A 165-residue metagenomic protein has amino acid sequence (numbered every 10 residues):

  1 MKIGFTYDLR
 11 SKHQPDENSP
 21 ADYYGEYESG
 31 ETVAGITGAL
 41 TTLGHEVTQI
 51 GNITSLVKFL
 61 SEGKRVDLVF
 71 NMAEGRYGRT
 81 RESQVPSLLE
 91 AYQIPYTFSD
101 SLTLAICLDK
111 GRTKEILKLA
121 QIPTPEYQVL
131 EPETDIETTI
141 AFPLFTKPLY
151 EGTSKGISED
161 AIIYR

Functional and structural regions predicted by a protein language model:
M1-G4, E62-G63, A105-R165: Active-site nucleotide/adenylate-binding loops and adjacent lid/helix of ATP-dependent enzymes
M1-P95, L108, E131-E137: ATP-binding N-terminal substructure of ATP-dependent carboxylate-amine bond-forming enzymes
V47, P95-Y96, T124, L144: Hydrophobic beta-strand scaffold residues
F98-T103: A short, structured active-site edge motif that brings together acidic residues
